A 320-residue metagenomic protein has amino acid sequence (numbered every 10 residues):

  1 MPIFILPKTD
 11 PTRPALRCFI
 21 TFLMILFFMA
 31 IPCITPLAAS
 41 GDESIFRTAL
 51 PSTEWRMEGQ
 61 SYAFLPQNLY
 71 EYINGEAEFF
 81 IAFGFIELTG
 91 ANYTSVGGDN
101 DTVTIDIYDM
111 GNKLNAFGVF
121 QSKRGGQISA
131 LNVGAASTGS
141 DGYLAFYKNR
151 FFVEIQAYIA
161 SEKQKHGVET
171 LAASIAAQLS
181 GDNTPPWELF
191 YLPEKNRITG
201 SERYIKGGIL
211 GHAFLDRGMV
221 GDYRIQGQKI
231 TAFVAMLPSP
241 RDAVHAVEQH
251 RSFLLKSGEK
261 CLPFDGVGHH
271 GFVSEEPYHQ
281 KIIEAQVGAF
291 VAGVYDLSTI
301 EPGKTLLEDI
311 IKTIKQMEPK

Functional and structural regions predicted by a protein language model:
M1-L16: N-terminal secretory signal peptides that target proteins for export/translocation
I20-C33: Bacterial N-terminal signal peptides
P36-G41: Boundary at the C-terminal end of the N-terminal hydrophobic targeting segment
E43, I159-L189, L297-K320: Surface-exposed amphipathic alpha-helical segments
R56-F83, N100, M110-N149, F190-L215 (+2 more regions): Short Gly/Thr-rich strand-loop-strand
I81-V119, V153-I155, V220-A246: A short acidic-to-branched-hydrophobic micro-motif
A145, F152-I155, E284, V291-V294: Structural recognition of the beta-strand scaffold that forms the well-ordered cores of secreted hydrolase catalytic
N196-I225, G293, T299, I314: Terminal interaction module
